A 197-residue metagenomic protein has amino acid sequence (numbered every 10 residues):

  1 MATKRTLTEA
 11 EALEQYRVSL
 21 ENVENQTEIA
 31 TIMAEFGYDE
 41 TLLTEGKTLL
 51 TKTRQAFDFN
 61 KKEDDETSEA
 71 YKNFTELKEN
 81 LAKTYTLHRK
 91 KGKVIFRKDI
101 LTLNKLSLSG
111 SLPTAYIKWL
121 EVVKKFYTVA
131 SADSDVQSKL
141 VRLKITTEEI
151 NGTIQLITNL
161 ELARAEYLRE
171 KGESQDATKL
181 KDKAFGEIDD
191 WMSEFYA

Functional and structural regions predicted by a protein language model:
M1-A197: Basic/polar low-complexity intrinsically disordered segments
